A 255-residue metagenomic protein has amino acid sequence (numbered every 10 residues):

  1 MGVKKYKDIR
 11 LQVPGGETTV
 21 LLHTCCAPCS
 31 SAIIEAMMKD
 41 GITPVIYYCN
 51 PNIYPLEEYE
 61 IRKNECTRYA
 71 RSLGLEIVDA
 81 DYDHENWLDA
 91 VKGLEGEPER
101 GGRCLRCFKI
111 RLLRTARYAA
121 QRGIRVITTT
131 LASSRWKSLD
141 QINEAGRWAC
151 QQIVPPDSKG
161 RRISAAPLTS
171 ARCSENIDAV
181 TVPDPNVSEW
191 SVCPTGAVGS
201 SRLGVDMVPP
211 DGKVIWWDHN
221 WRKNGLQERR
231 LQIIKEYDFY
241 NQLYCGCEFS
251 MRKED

Functional and structural regions predicted by a protein language model:
M1-K159, I163-S164, T169, C173-T195 (+1 more regions): Nucleotide-activated chemistry modules centered on ATP-dependent adenylation/adenylyltransferase
